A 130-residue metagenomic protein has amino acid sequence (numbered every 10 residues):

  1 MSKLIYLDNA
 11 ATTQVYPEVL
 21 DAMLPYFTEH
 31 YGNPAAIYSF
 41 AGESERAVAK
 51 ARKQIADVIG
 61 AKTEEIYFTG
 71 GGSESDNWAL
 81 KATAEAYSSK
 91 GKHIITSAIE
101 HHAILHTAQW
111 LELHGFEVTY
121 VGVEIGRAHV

Functional and structural regions predicted by a protein language model:
M1-R127: Pyridoxal 5′-phosphate
